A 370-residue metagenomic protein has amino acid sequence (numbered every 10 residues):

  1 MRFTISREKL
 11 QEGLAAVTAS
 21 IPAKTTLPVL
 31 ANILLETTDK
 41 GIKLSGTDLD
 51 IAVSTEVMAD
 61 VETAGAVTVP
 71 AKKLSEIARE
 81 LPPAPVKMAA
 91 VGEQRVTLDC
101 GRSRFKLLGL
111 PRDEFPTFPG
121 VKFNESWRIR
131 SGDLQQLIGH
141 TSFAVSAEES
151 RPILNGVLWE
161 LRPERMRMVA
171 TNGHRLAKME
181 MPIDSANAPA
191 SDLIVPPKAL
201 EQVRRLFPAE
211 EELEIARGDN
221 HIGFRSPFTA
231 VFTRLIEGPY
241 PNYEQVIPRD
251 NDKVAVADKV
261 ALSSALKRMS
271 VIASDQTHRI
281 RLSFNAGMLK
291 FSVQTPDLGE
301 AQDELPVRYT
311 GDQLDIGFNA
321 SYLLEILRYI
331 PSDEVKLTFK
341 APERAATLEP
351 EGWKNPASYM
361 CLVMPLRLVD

Functional and structural regions predicted by a protein language model:
M1-D370: Structural preference for solvent-exposed beta-strand-turn elements and adjacent flexible terminal/loop segments within
